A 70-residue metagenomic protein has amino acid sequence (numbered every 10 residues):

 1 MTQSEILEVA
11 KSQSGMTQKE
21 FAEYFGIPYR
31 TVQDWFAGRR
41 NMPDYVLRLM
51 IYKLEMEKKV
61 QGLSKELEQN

Functional and structural regions predicted by a protein language model:
M1-Q13, I51-Y52: A short, Lys/Arg-rich alpha-helix, primarily the initiator
M16, N41-M42: Alpha-helical structural elements of signaling/regulatory helical domains
E20-A22: Short alpha-helical "recognition helix" segments of helix-turn-helix
I27-N41: Recognition helix of helix-turn-helix/homeodomain-like DNA-binding domains that insert into the DNA major groove
D44-L63: DNA major-groove recognition helix of helix-turn-helix/homeodomain DNA-binding modules
G62-N70: Short acidic DE-rich linear segments
